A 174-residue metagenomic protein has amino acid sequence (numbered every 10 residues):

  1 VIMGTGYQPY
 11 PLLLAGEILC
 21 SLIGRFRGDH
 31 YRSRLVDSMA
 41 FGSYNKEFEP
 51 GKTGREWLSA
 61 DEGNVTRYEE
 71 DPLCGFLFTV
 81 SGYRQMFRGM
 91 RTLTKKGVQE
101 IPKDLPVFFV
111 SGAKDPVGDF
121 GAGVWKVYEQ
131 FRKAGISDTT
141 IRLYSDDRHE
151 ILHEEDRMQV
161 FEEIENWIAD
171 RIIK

Functional and structural regions predicted by a protein language model:
V1-L73: Alpha/beta-hydrolase-fold enzymes
C74, F78-Q99: Active-site nucleophile elbow and catalytic-triad environment of alpha/beta-hydrolase enzymes
Q85-R88, K126, Q159, E163: Alpha-helical elements of Rossmann-like donor-binding domains used by nucleotide-donor carbohydrate transfer enzymes
I101-V107, A134-S137: Short, proline-enriched alpha-helix->beta-strand connector loops that line the catalytic pocket of alpha/beta-hydrolase
F109-S111: Short beta-strand/loop motif that positions the catalytic acidic residue of the alpha/beta-hydrolase fold
A113-P116, D147-R148: Acidic beta-to-alpha connecting loop that harbors the catalytic carboxylate
P116-K126: Conserved alpha/beta-hydrolase "acid-adjacent" motif
R132-A134, D138-K174: Catalytic active-site module of serine/aspartate enzymes centered on a nucleophile-bearing elbow/loop
